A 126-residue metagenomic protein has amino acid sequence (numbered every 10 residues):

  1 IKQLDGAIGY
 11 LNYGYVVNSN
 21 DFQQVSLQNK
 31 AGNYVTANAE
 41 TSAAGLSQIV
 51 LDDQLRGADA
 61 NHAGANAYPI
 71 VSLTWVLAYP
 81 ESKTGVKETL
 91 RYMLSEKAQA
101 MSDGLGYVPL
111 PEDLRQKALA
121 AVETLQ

Functional and structural regions predicted by a protein language model:
I1-Q126: Exported/periplasmic ABC-transporter solute-binding proteins
